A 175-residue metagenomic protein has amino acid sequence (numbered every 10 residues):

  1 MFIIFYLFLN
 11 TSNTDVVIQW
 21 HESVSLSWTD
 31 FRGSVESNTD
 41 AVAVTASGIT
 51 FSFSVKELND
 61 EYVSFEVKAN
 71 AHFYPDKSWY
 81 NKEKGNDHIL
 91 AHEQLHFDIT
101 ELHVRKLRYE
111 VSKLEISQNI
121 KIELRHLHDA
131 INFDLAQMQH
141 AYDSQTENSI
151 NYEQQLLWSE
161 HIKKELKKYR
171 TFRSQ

Functional and structural regions predicted by a protein language model:
M1-I18: Bacterial Sec-dependent N-terminal signal peptides
D15-V63, F73, I116-Q175: Metalloprotease/metallohydrolase-associated module, dominated by Zn2+-dependent proteases
F65-A69: Envelope-exposed proteins and targeting segments
H72-R108: Mid-length scaffold segments of soluble, non-membrane domains
